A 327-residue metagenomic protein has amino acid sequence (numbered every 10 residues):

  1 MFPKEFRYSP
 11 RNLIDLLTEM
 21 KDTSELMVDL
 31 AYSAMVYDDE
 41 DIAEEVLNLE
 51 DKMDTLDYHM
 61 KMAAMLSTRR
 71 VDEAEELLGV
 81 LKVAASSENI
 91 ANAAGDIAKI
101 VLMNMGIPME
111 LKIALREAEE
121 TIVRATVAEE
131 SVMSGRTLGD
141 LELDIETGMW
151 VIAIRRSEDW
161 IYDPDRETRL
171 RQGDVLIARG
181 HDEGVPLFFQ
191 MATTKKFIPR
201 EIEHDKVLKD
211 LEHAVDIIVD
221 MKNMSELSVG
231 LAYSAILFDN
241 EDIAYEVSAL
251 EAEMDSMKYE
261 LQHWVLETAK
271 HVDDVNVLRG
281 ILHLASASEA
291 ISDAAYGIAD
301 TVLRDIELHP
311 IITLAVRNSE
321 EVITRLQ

Functional and structural regions predicted by a protein language model:
M1-Q327: Cytosolic, long alpha-helical scaffolding segments
